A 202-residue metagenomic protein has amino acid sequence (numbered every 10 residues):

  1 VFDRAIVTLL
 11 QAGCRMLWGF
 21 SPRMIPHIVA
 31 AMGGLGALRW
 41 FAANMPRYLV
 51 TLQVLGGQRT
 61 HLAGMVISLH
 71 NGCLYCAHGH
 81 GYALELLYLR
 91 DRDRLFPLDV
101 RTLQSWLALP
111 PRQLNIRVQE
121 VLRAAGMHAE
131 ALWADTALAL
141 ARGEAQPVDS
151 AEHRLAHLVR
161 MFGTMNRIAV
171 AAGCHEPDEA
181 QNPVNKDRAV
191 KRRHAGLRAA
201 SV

Functional and structural regions predicted by a protein language model:
V1-V202: Hydrophobic alpha-helical segments
